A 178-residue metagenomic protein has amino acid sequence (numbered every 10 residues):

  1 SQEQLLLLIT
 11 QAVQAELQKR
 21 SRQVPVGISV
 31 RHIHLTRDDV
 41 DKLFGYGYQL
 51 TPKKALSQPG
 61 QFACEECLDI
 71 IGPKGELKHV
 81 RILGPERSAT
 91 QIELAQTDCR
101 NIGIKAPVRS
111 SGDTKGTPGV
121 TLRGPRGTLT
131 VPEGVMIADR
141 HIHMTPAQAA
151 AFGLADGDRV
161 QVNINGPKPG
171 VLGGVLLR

Functional and structural regions predicted by a protein language model:
S1-R20: Short, low-complexity, charged amphipathic interaction modules
P25-G27, H32-P73, K78-P125, T130-N165 (+1 more regions): Short beta-strand-centered segments at strand-helix junctions
